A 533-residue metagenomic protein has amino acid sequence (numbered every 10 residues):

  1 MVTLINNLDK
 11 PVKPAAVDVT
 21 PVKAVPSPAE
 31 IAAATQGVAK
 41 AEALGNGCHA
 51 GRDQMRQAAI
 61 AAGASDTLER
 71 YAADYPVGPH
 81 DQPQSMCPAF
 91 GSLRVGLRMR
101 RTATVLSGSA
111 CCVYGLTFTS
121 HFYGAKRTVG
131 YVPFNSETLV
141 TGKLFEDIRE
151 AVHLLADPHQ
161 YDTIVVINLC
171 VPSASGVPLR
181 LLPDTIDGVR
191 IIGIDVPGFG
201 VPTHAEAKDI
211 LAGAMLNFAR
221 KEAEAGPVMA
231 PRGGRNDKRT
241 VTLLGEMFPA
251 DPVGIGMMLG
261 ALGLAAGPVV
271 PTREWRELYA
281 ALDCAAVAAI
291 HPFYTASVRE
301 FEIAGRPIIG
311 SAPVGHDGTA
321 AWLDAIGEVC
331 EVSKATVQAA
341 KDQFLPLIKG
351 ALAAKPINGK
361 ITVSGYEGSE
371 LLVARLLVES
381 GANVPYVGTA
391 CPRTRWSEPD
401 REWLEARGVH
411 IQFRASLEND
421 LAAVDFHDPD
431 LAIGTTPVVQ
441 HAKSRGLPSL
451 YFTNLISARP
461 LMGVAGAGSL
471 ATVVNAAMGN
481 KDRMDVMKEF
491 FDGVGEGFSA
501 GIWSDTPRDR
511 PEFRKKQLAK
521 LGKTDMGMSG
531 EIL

Functional and structural regions predicted by a protein language model:
V2-L533: An N-terminal assembly and electron-transfer interface module characteristic of large anaerobic redox and radical
